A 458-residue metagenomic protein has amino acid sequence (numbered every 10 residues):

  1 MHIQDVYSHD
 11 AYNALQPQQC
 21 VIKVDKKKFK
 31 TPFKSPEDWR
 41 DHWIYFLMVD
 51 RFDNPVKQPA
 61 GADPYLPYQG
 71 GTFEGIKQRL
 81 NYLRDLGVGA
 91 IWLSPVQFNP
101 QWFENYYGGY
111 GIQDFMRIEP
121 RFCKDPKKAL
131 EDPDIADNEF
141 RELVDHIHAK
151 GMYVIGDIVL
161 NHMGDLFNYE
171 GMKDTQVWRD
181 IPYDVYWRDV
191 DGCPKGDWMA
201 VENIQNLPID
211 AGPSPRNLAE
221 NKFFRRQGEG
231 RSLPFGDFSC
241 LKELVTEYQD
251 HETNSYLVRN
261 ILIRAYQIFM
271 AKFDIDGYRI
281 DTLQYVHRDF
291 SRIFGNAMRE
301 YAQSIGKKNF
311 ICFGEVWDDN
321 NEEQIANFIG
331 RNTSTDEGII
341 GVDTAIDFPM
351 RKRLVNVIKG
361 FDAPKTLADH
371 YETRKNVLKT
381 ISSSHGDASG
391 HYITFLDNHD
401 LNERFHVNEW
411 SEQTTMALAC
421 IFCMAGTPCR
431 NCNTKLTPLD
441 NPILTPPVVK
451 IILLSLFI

Functional and structural regions predicted by a protein language model:
M1-C20, V144, H162, R264-A388 (+4 more regions): Active-site-proximal helices and loops of the catalytic beta/alpha 8
M1-M48, N54, A60-P64, Q69 (+7 more regions): Carbohydrate-interacting/catalytic domains
K27-K28, I135, E412-T415: Short, motif-level signal for alpha-helix interfacial/capping segments enriched in acidic residues and aromatics/proline
K30, P36-H42, D50-I268, K272-F273 (+4 more regions): Substrate-binding/active-site clefts of carbohydrate-active enzymes
M48, I155-G156, R279, F313 (+2 more regions): Generic enzyme active-site microenvironment
L66-Q69, L130, Q249-N254, R279-T282 (+3 more regions): Active-site rim elements
A149, D157, D281, E315 (+2 more regions): Acidic active-site catalytic centers that drive phospho-/nucleotidyl reactions and related ester hydrolyses
